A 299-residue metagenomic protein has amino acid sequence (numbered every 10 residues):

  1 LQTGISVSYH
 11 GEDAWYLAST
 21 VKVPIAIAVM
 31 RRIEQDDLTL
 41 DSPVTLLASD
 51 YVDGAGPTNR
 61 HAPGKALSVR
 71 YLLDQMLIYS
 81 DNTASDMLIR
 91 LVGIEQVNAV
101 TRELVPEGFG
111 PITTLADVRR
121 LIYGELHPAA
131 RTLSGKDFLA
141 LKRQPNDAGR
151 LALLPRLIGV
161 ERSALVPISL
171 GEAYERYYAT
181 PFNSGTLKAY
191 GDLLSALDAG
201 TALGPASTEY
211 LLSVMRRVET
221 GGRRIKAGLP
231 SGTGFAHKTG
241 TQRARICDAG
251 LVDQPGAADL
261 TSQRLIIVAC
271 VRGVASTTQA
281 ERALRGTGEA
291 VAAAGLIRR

Functional and structural regions predicted by a protein language model:
L1-L126, A283: Active-site-adjacent loops and short helices of periplasmic peptidoglycan-processing enzymes
E12-V21, D36, H61-V69, L73-S80 (+9 more regions): Extracytoplasmic/periplasmic, Sec-exported soluble proteins
Y16-V21, K136-F138, E209-Y210: Short N-terminal helix-initiation segments at or just after the protein's N-terminus
I27-D37, A48, L77-T83, V92 (+8 more regions): Sec/Tat-exported extracytoplasmic proteins
I27-R31, V44-L46, D53-R60, R143-L153 (+2 more regions): Short, mixed-charge, low-aromatic patches
Y79, T83-L194, D198: Mid-domain, small-residue-enriched loop/turn segments at the edges of structured enzyme/sensor domains
I168-R299: Structured C-terminal helix/loop/strand segments within mature extracytoplasmic catalytic/sensor domains
